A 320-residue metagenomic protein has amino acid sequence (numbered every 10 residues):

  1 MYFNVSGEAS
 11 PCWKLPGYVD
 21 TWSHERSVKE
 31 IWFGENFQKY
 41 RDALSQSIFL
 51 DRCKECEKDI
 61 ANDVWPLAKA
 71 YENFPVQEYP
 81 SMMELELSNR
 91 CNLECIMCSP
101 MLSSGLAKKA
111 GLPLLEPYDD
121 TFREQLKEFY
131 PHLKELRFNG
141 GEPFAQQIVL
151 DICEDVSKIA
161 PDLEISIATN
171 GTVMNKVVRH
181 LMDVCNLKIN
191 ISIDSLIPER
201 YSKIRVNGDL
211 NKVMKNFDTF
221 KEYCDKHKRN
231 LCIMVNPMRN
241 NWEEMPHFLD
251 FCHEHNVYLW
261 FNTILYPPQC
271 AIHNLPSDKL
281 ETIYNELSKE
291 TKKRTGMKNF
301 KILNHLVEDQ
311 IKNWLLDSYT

Functional and structural regions predicted by a protein language model:
M1-P113, F129-Y130, I283-Y284, G296-T320: N-terminal pre-core extensions flanking Radical SAM catalytic domains
S6, E164-S166, N186-N190, N211-D309 (+1 more regions): Conserved C-terminal portion of the radical SAM core fold that forms the substrate/S-adenosylmethionine-binding
P80-R90, M101-Y118, P131-Q146, I159-N175 (+3 more regions): Core AdoMet radical
P100, E154, K158, E222 (+1 more regions): Short, well-ordered alpha-helices that flank and scaffold nucleotide-derived cofactor binding pockets
L102-S103, K109-P113, P117-T121, N274-T291: Short, structured secondary-structure boundary patches
T121-R123, D151-E154, V213-E222: Short, well-ordered amphipathic alpha-helices
E124-F129, C153-K158, H180-L181: Leucine-rich repeat
I148-E154, K176-M182, M245: Distinct, well-ordered alpha-helical segments
